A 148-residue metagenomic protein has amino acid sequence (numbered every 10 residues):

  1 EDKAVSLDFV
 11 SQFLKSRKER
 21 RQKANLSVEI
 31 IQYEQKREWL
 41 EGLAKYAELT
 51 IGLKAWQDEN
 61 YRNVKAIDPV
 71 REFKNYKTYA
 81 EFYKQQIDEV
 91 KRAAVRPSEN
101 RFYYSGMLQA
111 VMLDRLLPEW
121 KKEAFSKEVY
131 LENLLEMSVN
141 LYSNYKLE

Functional and structural regions predicted by a protein language model:
E1-L26, E34-N60, V64-E81: Post-HExxH zinc-binding segment in Zn-dependent metallohydrolases
R20-E29, I87-K91: Short glycine/proline-rich turn/loop motifs
S27-R37, A94-E99: Second-shell loop/turn segments in exported
A55-R115: Extended hydrophobic/aromatic segments used for targeting, binding, or gating
A93, N100-E148: Non-catalytic terminal regions of proteins
